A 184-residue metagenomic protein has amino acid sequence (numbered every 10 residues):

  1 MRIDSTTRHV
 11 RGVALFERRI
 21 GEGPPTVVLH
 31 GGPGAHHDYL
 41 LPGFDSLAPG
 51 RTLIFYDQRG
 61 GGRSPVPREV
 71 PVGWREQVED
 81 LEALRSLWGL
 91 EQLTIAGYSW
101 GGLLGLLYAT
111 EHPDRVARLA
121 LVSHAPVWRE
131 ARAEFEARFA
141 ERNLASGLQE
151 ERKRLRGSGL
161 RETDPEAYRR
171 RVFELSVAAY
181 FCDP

Functional and structural regions predicted by a protein language model:
M1-T6: Short, hydrophobic/aromatic-rich segments at coil-to-beta transitions
T7-V70, L84-S86: Conserved HGGG/HGGXW glycine-rich cap/lid loop of the alpha/beta-hydrolase fold
L41-F44, R68-P71, A109-T110, A133-A137: Short, glycine/charged-enriched secondary-structure capping and boundary segments
P65-V78, A125: Catalytic nucleophile-loop/oxyanion-hole region of alpha/beta-hydrolase and closely related hydrolase-like folds
R75-L93: Conserved acidic catalytic loop of the alpha/beta-hydrolase fold
E91-F135: Conserved hydrolase catalytic core segment
R118-R161: Flexible "cap/lid" loop of the alpha/beta hydrolase fold
S146, E150-P184: Alpha/beta-hydrolase
